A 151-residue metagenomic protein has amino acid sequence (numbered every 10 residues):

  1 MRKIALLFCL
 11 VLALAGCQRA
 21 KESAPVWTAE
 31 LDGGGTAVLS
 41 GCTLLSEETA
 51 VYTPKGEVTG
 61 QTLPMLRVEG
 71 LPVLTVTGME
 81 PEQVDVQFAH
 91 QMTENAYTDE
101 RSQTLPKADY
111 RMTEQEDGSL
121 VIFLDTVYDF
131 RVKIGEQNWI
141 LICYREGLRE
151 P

Functional and structural regions predicted by a protein language model:
M1-I4: Positively charged n-region of N-terminal signal peptides that target proteins for export
L14-G16: C-terminal motif of bacterial Sec signal peptides marking the signal peptidase cleavage site
Q18-A20: Bacterial signal peptide processing site
T43-T104: Mature extracytoplasmic domains of secretory-pathway proteins
T104, Y110-E114: Short beta-strand segments within Ig-like beta-sandwich modules, predominantly Fibronectin type-III
E114-I122: Exposed aromatic-hydrophobic patches
I122-F123, Y128-I142: Short, exposed beta-strand-loop hairpins at the edges of beta-sheets in extracellular/periplasmic proteins
L148-P151: Low-complexity, Pro/Ser/Thr- and charge-rich linker/hinge segments at domain boundaries
